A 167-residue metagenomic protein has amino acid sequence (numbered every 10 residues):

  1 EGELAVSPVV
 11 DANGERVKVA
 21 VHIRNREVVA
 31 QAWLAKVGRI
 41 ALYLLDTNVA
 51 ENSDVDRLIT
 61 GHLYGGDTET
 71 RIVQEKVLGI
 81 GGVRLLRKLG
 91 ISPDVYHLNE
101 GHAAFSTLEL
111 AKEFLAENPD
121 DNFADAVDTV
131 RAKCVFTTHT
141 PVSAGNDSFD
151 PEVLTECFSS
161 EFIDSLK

Functional and structural regions predicted by a protein language model:
E1-K167: Catalytic cores of carbohydrate-active enzymes across secretory and cytosolic contexts
